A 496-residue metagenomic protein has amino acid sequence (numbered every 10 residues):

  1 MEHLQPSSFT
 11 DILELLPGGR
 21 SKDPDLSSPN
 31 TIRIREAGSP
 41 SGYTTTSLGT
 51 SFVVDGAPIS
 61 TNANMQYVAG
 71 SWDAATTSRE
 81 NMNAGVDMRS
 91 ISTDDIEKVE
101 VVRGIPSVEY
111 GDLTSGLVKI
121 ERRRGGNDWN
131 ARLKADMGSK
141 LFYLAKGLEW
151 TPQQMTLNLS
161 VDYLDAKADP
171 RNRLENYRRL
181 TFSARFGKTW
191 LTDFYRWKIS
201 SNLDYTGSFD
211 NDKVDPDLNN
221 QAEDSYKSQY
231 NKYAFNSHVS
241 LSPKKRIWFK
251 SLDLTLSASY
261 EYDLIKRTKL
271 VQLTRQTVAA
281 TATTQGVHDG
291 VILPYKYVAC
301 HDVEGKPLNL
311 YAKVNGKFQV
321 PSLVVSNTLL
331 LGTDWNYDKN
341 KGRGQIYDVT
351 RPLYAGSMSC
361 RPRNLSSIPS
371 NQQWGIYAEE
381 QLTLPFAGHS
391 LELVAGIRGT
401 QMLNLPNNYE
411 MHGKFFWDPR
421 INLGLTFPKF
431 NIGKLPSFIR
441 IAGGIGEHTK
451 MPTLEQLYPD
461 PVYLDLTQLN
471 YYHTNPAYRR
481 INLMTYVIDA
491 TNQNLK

Functional and structural regions predicted by a protein language model:
T10-G70: Extracytoplasmic beta-strand/coil segments of soluble accessory domains associated with Gram-negative outer-membrane
I12, T31-R33, V53, G85-R89 (+1 more regions): N-terminal periplasmic accessory domains that precede and gate Gram-negative outer-membrane beta-barrel machines
L48, G116, K140-L144, R178-A184 (+6 more regions): Hydrophobic, lipid-facing positions within transmembrane beta-strands of outer-membrane proteins
A57-V102: Short acidic/polar hinge/loop motifs at secondary-structure boundaries that mediate gating or recognition
N130-D165, N172-T255, S259: Transmembrane beta-barrel wall of Gram-negative outer-membrane proteins
A135-S139, W150, V161-K167, L203-N211 (+6 more regions): Transmembrane beta-strands of outer-membrane beta-barrel pores
W190-S208, Y226-Y409: Face-selective signature of the C-terminal outer-membrane beta-barrel domain
S367-K496: Structural signature of Gram-negative outer-membrane beta-barrels, strongest in the C-terminal barrel of TonB-dependent
